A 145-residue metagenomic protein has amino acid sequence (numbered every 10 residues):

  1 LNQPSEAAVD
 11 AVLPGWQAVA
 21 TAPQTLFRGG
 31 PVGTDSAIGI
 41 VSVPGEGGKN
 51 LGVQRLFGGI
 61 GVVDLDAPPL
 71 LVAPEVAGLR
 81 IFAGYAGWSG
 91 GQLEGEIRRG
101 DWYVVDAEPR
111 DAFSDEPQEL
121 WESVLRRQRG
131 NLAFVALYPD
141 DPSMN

Functional and structural regions predicted by a protein language model:
L1-F82, A86-N145: A short aromatic-anchored loop/beta-hairpin motif
